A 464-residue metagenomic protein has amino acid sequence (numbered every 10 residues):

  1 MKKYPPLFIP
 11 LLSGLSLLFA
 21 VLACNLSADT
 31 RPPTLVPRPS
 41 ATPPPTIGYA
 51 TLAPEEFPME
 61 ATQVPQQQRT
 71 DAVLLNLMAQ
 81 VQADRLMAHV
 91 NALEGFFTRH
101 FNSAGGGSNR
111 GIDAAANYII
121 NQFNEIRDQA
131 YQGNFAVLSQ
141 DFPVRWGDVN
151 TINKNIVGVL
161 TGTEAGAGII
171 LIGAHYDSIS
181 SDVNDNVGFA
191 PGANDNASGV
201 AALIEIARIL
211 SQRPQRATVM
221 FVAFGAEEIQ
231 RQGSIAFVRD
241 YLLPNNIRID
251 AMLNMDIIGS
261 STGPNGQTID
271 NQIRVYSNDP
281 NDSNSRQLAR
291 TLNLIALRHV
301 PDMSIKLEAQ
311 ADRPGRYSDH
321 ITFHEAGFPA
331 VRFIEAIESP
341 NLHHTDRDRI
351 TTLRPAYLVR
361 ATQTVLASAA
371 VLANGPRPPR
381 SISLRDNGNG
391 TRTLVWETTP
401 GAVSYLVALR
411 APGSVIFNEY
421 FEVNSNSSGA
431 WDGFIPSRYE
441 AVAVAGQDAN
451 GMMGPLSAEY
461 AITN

Functional and structural regions predicted by a protein language model:
C24-D71: Ser/Thr-rich, Proline-interspersed low-complexity disordered segments
P58-G111, S339-D348: N-terminal capping segment at the start of a domain
A88-T161, S304-K306: A non-catalytic alpha/beta surface segment that caps or lines the substrate-entry region of metallo-dependent hydrolase
G147-N155, S180, N186-N284: Acidic/histidine-rich catalytic neighborhood of metal-dependent amide-processing enzymes
I258-R380: Active-site-adjacent substrate-binding region of metalloamidase/peptidase-like peptide-processing proteins
G390-G401: Conserved aromatic anchor
D432-M453: Beta-strand-rich modules
A449-N464: Extracellular fibronectin type III
